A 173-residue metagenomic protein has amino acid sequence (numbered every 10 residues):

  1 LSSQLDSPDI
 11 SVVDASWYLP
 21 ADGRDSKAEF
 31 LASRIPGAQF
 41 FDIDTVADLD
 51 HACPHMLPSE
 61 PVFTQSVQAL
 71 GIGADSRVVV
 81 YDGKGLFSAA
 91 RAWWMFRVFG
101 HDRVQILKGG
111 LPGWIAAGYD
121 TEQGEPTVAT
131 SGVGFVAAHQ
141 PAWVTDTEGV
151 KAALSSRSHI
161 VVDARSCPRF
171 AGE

Functional and structural regions predicted by a protein language model:
L1-E173: Cytosolic catalytic domains that perform sulfur/thiol-centered chemistry
